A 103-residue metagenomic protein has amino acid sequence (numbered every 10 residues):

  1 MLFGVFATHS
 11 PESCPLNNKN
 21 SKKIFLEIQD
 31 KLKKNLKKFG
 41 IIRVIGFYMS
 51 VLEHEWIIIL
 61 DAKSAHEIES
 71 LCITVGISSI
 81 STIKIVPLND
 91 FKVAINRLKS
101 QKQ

Functional and structural regions predicted by a protein language model:
M1-H54, K92-Q103: Short S/T/G/P-rich N-terminal loop/turn motif that feeds into the first structured element of a domain
T8, I59-D61: Short hydrophobic/aromatic beta-strand micro-patches that form the beta-sheet surface supporting nucleotide- or nucleic
A62-V93: An amphipathic, aromatic/His-enriched active-site/gating alpha helix that lines ligand/cofactor pockets
